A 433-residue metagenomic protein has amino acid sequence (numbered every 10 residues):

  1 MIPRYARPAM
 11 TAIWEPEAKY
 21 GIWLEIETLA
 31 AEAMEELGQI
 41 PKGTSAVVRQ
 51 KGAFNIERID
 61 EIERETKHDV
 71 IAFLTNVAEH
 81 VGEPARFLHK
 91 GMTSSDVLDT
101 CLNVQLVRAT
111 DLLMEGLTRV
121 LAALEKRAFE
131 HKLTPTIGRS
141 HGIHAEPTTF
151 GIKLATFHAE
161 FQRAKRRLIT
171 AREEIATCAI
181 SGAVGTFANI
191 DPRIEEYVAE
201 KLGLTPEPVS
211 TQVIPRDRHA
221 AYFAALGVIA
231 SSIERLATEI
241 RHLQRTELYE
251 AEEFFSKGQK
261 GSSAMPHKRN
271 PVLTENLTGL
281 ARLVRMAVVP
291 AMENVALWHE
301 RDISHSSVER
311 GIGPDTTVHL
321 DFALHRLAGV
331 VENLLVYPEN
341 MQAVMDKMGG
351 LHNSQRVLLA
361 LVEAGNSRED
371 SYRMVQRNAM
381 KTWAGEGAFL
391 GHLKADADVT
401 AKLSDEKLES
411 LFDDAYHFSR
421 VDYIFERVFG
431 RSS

Functional and structural regions predicted by a protein language model:
M1-A18, K42-G43, A72, S263-S433: Catalytic-core signal marking the mid-to-C-terminal active-site face
M1-F187, D191-Y197, P206, Q259-S262 (+2 more regions): A helix-coil-helix interface module used to build multimeric assemblies and to scaffold catalytic/cofactor sites
E35, Q39, E125, F129 (+8 more regions): Hydrophobic/aromatic-lined pockets within catalytic cores
D60, V107-T118, E125, A155-H158 (+9 more regions): Short amphipathic alpha-helical segments with heptad-repeat character
I152, A220-V228, R356-A364: Short, well-ordered beta-strand elements within core beta-sheets of diverse protein domains
T186, A199-K201, P206-V213, Q342 (+3 more regions): A structural signal for small-residue-enriched, beta-sheet-centric alpha/beta enzyme cores and oligomeric scaffold folds
E195-V288: Acidic, glycine-rich loop-and-beta core segments that form the ion-binding/anion-interacting portion of active sites
